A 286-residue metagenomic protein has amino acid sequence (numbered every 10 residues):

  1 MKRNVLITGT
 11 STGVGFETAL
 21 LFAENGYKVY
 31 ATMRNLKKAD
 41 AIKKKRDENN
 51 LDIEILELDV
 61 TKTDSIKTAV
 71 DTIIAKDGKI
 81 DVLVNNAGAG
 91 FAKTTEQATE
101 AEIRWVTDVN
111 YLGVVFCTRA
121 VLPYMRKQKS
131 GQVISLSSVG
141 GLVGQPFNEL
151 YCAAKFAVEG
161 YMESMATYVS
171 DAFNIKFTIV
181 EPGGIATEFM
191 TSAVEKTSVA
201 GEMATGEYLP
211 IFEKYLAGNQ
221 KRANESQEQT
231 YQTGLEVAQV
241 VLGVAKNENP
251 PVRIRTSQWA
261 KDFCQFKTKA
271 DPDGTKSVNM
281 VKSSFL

Functional and structural regions predicted by a protein language model:
S11-G13: Conserved glycine-rich cofactor-binding loop
L58-T68, E100: The beta1-alpha1 cofactor-binding region of Rossmann-like NAD(H)/NADP(H)-dependent oxidoreductases
T94-T95, T99-R104: Substrate-binding pocket helix/loop in short-chain dehydrogenase/reductase
A98, G144-C152, S164: Active-site loop-to-helix junction immediately N-terminal to the catalytic Tyr of the SDR YXXXK motif in Rossmann-fold
T118, A154: Active-site helix of classical SDR
S138: Residue(s) in the substrate-gating loop at a strand-loop-helix junction that position the organic substrate next
S170-P250: SDR active-site lid
